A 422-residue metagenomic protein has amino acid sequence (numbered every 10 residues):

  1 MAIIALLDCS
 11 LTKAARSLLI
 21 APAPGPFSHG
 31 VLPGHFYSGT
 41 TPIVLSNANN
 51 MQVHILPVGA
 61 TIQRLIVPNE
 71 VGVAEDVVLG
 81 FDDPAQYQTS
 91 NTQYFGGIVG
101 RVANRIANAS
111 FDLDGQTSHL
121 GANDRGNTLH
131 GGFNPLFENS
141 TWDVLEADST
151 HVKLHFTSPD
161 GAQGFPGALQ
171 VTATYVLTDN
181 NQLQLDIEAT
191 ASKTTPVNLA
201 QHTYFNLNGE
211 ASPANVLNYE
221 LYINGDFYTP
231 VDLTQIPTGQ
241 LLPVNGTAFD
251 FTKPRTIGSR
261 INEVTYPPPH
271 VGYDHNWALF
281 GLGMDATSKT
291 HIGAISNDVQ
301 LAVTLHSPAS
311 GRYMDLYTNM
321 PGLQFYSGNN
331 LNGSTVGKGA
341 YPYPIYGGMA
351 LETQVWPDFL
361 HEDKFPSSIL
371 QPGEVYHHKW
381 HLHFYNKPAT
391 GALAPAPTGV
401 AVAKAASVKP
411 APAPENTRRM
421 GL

Functional and structural regions predicted by a protein language model:
A2-G30: N-terminal signal peptide
L7-S10, P196, Q371, K404 (+1 more regions): A general, composition-driven signal for non-globular sequence regions
R16-L18, P22, A392-L422: Fungal extracellular Ser/Thr-rich, low-complexity intrinsically disordered regions
L19-A394: An exposed, glycine/acidic-rich loop-and-rim segment of catalytic or binding clefts
